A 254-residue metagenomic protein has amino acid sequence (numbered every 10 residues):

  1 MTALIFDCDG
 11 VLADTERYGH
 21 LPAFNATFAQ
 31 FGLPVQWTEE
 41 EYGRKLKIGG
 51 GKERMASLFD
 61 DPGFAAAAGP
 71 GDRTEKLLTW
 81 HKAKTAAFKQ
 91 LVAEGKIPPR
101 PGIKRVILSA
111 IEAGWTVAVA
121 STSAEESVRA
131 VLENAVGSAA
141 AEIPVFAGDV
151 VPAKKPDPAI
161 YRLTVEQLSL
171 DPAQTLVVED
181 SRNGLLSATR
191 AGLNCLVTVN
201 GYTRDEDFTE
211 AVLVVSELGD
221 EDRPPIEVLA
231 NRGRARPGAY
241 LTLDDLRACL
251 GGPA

Functional and structural regions predicted by a protein language model:
M1, G114, P172-Q174: A general structural motif
T2-P101, E112: N-terminal helical cap/lid subdomain that shapes the substrate entry/recognition surface in HAD-like hydrolases
V11, S121, D180: Conserved G/P- and acidic residue-centered "switch" motifs that form tight phosphate/ATP-binding loops in soluble
Y18, Q36, G71, I97 (+4 more regions): Non-catalytic, surface-exposed connector residues within folded enzymatic/regulatory domains
F24, P98, I103-E133, A188: Substrate-recognition element of Asp-dependent hydrolases with the DxDx(T/V) motif
L108, A124-A254: Asp-based, Mg2+/Mn2+-dependent phosphohydrolase catalytic module
